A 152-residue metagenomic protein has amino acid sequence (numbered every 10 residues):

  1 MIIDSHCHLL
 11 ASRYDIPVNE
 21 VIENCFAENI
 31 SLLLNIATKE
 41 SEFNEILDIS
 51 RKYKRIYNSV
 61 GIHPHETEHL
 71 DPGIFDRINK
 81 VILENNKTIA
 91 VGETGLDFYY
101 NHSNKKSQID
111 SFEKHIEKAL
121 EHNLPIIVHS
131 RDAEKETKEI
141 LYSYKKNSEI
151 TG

Functional and structural regions predicted by a protein language model:
M1-G152: Mid-domain alpha/beta scaffold segments of enzyme catalytic cores
